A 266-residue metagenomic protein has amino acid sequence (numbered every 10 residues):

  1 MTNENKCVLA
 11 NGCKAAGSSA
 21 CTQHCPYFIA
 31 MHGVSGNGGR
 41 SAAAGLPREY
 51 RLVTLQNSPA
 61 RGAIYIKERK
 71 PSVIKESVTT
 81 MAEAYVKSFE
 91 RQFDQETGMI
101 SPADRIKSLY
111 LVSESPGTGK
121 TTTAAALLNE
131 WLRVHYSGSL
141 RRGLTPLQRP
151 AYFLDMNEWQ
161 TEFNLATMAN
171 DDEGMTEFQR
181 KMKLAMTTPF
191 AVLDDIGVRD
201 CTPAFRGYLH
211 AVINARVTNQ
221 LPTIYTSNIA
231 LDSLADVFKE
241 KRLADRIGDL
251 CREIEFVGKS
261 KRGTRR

Functional and structural regions predicted by a protein language model:
M1-S88, R252-I254, G258, G263-R266: A short, basic N-terminal segment
E68-T79, V112-E114, T118, L132-T187: Short glycine-rich substrate-engagement loop in P-loop NTPases that contacts/grips substrate
K87-I106: Phosphate-binding P-loop
S101-A125: Walker A/P-loop nucleotide-binding motif
A125-L132: A conserved segment at the C-terminal end of the G1
P150, T187-F190, N219-Y225: Loop/turn-to-beta-strand initiation segments
W159, I196-R266: Replace "adjacent to P-loop NTPase cores in ATP/GTP-dependent enzymes" with "adjacent to NTP-binding cores
